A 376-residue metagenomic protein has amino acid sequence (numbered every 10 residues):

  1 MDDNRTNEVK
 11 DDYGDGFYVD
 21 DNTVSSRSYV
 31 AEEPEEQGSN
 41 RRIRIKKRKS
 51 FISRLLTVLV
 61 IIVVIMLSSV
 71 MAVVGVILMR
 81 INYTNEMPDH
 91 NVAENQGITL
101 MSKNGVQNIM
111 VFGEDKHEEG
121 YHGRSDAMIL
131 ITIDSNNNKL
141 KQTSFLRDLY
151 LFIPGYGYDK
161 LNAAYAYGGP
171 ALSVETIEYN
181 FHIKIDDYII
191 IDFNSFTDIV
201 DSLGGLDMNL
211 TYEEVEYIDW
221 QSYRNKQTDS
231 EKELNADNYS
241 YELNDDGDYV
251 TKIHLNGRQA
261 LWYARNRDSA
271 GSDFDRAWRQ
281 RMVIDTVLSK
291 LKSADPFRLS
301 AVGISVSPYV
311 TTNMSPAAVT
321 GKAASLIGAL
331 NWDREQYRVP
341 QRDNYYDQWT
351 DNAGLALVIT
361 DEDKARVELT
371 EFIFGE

Functional and structural regions predicted by a protein language model:
M1-I45: N-terminal targeting leaders characterized by basic, low-complexity, disordered sequences that direct proteins
D2-D3, E8, I45-N138, R258 (+1 more regions): Entry/capping segment at the start of metal-dependent catalytic domains with acidic active-site entry clusters
E94-I98, V111-E118, R124-I129, A163-E178 (+2 more regions): N-terminal post-signal-peptidase region of extra-cytosolic proteins
N95-T99, E118, L149, I153 (+2 more regions): C-terminal solvent-exposed extensions
N104-Q107, G123-M128, N137-F145, Y156-Y158 (+7 more regions): Extracytoplasmic
K116-G120, D159-Y167, H182-D187, N266-D275 (+3 more regions): Second-shell loop/turn segments in exported
Y121-S125, G155-Y156, A164-L172, I190-N194 (+5 more regions): Soluble non-cytosolic domains of exported or imported proteins
D201-R298, G375: Flexible, polar/acidic helix-loop-strand segments at domain edges
